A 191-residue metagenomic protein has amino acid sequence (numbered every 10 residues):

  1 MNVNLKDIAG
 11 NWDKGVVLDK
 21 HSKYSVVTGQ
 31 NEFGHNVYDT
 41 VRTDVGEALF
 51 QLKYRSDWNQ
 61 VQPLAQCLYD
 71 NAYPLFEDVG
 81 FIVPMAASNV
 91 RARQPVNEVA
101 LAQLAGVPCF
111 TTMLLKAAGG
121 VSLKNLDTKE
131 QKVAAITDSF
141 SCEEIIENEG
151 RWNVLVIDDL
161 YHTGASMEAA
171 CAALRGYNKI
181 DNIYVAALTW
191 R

Functional and structural regions predicted by a protein language model:
M1-D78, A117-G150: Active-site-facing substrate-recognition patch
D70, Q103, A172-G176: Short, well-ordered alpha-helices that flank and scaffold nucleotide-derived cofactor binding pockets
L75-F76, A105, N178: A structural signal for short coil/turn segments at secondary-structure junctions
E77-A87: Short glycine-rich phosphate-binding loop at a beta-alpha junction
A86-Q94: Glycine-rich phosphate-binding loops at beta-strand->alpha-helix junctions
R93-A102, A170-C171: Short Gly/Thr/Asp-enriched flexible loops that form oxyanion-binding sites at enzyme active sites
A102-L126: Histidine/lysine/aspartate-rich catalytic loop segments that bind and position anionic ligands
L123-R191: PRPP/pyrophosphate-binding module of the type I phosphoribosyltransferase fold
